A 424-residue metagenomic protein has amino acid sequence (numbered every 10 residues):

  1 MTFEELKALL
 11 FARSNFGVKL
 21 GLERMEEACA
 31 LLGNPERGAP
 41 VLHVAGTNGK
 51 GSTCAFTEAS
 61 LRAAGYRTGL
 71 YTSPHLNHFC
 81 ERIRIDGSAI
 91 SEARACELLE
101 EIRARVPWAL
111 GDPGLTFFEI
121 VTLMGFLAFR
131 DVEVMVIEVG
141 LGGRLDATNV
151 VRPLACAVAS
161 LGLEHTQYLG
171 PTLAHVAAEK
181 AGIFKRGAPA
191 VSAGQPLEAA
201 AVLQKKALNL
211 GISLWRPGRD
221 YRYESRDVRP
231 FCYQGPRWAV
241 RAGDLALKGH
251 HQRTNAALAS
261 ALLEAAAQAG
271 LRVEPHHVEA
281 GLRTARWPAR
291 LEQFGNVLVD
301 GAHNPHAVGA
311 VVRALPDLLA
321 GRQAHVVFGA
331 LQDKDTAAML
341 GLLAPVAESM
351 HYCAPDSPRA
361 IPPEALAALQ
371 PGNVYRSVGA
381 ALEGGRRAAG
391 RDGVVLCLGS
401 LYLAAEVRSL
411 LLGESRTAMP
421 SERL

Functional and structural regions predicted by a protein language model:
M1-N48, S52-R67, L76-N77, A93 (+3 more regions): N-terminal leader/targeting and accessory segments in enzymes
F16-V18, L22, E26-R37, A63-V151 (+3 more regions): ATP-dependent carboxylate-amine ligase catalytic core
G38-P40, V134-V139, D146-A157, L161-G162 (+2 more regions): Nucleotide phosphate-binding/pyrophosphate-handling subdomain across enzymes that bind or process nucleotide phosphates
Y71-P74, A193-G194, K206-S225, L245-H250 (+5 more regions): Beta-strand->loop->alpha-helix junctions that form or flank phosphate-binding loops in nucleotide-handling enzymes
A109-P113, E133-V134, E138, P153-G243 (+2 more regions): Acidic, Mg2+-coordinating active-site environments of NTP-dependent enzymes
P196-K206, G211, R226, V297 (+2 more regions): C-terminal helical cap/extension that packs against the catalytic core of soluble nucleotide-cofactor enzymes
S357, R416-L424: Short, flexible loop segments at boundaries between secondary-structure elements
S400: Active-site-proximal loop/hinge segments that shape catalytic or ion-binding/gating pockets
